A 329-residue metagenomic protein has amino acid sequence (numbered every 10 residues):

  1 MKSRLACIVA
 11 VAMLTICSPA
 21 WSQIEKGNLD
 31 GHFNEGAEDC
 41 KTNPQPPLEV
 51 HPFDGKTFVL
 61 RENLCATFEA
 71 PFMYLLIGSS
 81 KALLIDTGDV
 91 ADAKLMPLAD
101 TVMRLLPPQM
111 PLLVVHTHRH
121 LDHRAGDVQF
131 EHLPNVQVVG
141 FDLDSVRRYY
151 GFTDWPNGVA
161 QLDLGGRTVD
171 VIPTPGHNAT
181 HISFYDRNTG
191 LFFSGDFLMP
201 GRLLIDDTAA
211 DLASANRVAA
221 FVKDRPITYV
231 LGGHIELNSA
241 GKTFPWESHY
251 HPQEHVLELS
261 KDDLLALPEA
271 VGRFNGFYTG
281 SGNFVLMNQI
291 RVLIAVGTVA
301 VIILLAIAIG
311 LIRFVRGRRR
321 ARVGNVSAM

Functional and structural regions predicted by a protein language model:
M1-I8: Bacterial N-terminal signal peptides that target proteins for export
I8-C17: Bacterial N-terminal signal peptides
S18-S22: Sec/Tat signal peptide C-region and signal peptidase I cleavage site
Q23-T42, N216-M329: Accessory terminal helices/loops
P46-R104, F184-F197: Conserved beta-strand hairpin/beta-sheet module of binuclear metal-dependent hydrolase folds, prominently
F58, L113-V115, V139, I172 (+2 more regions): Hydrophobic/aromatic beta-strand patches that form the interior of the parallel beta-sheet core in alpha/beta enzyme
E69, V90-T168: Active-site HxH/HxHxD metal-binding segment of metal-dependent hydrolases
A82-L84, D89-A91, T168-P175, A179-D263: Metallo-beta-lactamase
